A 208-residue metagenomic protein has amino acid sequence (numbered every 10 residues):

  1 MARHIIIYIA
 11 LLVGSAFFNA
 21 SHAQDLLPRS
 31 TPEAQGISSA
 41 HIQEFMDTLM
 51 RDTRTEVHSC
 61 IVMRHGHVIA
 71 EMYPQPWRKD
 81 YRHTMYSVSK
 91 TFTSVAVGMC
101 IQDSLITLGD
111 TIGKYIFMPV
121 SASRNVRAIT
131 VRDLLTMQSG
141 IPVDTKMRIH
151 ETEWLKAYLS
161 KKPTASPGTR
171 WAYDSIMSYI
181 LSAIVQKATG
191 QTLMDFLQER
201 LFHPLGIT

Functional and structural regions predicted by a protein language model:
M1-Q24: Bacterial Sec-dependent N-terminal signal peptides
D25-H41: Short N-terminal segments immediately surrounding and downstream of signal-peptide cleavage
D47-W77: A short, well-structured edge-of-sheet supersecondary motif
G66, R82-I112, L134, L181-V185: Active-site SXXK
T84, D103-S139, S160, T189-T208: Active-site helix/loop module of the DD-peptidase/beta-lactamase fold, centered on the serine-lysine SxxK catalytic
Y86-F92, V126-I129, W171-Y179: Aromatic- and histidine-enriched alpha-helix N-cap/loop-to-helix transition segments that scaffold the rims
I141-T208: Catalytic-site signature segments of enzymes, centered on catalytic residues
